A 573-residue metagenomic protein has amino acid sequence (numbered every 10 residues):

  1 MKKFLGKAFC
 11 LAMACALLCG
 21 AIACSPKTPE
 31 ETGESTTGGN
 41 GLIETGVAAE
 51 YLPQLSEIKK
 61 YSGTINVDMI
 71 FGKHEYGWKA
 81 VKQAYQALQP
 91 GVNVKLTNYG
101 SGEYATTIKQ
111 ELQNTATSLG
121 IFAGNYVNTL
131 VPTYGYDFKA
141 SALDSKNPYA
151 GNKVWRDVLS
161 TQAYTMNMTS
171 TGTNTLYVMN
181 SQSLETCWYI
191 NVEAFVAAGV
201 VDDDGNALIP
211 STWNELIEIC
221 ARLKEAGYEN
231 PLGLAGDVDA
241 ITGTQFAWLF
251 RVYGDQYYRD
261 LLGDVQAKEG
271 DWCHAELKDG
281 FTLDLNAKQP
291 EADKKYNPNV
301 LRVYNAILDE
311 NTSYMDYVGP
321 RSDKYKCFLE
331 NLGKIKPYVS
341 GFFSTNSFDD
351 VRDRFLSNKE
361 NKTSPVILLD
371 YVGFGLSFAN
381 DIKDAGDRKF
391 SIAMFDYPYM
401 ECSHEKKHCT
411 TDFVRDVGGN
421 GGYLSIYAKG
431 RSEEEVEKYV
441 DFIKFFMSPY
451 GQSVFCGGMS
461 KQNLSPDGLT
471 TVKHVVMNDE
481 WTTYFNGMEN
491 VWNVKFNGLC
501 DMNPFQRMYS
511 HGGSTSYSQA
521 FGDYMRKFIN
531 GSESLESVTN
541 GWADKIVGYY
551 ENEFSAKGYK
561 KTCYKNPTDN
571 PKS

Functional and structural regions predicted by a protein language model:
G38-E57, N125-C187, K268-Q289, K294 (+2 more regions): Hinge/lid segment of periplasmic solute-binding proteins
T45, K60-K73, V92-T97, Y177 (+1 more regions): Short, well-ordered beta-strand elements
P53-E57, G72-N93, Y189, E193-F195 (+1 more regions): Short, polar/charged alpha-helical segment
D68-K73, T482-N552: C-terminal capping/gating helix-and-loop segments adjacent to ligand/active sites or protein-protein/ligand interfaces
A84-Y164, E193-G205, D353-R354, V366 (+2 more regions): Extracytoplasmic "Venus flytrap"/periplasmic binding protein-like
N93, T173-N174, E360-L368, D384-T470: Extracytoplasmic/periplasmic substrate-recognition and gating elements
I217-C220, R259-F348: Glycine-centered hinge/linker elements that transmit conformational signals in sensory and ligand-binding systems
I219-A221, E225-Y228, E310-A393, M400 (+2 more regions): Ligand-binding pocket segment of bilobal, Venus flytrap-like solute-binding proteins
